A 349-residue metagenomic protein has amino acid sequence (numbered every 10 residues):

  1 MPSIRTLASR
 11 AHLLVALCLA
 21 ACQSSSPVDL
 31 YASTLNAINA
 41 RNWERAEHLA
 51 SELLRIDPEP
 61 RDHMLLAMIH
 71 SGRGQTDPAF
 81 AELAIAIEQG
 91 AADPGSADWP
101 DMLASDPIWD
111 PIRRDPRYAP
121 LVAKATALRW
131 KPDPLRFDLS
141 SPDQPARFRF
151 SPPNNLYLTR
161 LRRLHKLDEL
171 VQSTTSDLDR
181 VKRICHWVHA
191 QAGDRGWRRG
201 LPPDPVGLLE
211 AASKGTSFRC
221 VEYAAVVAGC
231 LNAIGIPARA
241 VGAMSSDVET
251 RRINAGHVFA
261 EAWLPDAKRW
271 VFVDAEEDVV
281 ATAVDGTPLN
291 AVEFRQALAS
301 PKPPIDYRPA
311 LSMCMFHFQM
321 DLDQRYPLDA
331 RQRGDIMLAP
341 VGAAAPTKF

Functional and structural regions predicted by a protein language model:
V28, R61-D62: Start-of-helix register in tetratricopeptide repeats
P94-A119: TPR/TPR-like alpha-solenoid helical repeat scaffolds
D138-R219: Secondary-structure boundary elements
A225-K302: Hydrophobic/aromatic-rich core segments of domains that either
A299-F349: Low-complexity, Gly/Ser/Thr/Pro-rich intrinsically disordered linker/tail segments
